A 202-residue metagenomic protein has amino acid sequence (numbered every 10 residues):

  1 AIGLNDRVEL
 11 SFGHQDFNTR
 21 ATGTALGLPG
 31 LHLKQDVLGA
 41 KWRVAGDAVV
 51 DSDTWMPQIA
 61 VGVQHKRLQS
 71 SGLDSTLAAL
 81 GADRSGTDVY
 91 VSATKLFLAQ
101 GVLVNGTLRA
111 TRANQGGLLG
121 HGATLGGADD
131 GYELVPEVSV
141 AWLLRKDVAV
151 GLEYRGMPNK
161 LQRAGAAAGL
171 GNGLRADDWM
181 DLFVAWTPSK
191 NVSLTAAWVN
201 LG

Functional and structural regions predicted by a protein language model:
I2, L38-V44, V91-K95, V138-W142 (+2 more regions): Residues on the lipid-exposed face of transmembrane beta-strands in outer-membrane beta-barrel proteins
I2-A25, L152: Long, hydrophobic/aromatic-enriched structural stretches that serve as scaffold segments
N5-R7, F17, A45-V49, T54 (+4 more regions): Outer-membrane beta-barrel channels and translocator barrels
V8-F12, L38, S52-V61, V102-G106 (+5 more regions): Transmembrane beta-strands of outer-membrane beta-barrel proteins
H14-Y132: Outer-membrane pore/translocation modules
L119, T124-G202: Outer membrane beta-barrel transmembrane domains
